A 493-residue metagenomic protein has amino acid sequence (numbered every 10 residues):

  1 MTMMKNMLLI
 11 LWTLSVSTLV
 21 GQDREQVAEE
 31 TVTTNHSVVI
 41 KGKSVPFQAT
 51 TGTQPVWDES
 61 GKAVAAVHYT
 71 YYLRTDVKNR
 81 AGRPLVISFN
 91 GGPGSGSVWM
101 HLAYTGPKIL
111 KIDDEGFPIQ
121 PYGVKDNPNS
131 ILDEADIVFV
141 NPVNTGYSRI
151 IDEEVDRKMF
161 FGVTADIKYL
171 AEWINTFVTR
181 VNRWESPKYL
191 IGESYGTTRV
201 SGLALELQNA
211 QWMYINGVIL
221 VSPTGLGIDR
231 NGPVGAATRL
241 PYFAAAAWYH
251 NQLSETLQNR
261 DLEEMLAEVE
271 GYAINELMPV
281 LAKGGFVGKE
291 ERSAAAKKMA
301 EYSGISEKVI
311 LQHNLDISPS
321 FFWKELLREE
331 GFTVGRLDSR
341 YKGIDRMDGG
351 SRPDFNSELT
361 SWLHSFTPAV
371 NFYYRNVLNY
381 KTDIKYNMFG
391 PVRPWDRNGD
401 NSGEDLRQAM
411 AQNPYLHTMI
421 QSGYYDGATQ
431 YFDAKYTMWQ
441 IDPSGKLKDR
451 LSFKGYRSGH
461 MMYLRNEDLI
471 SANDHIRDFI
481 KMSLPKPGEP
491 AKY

Functional and structural regions predicted by a protein language model:
G61-F161, W439: N-terminal cap/lid subdomain of alpha/beta-hydrolase-fold enzymes
P107-K111, A204, Q208-E301: A catalytic-pocket lid/entrance helix-loop region that shapes and gates access to the active site across common
K168-S186: Conserved acidic catalytic loop of the alpha/beta-hydrolase fold
R183-Y195: Alpha/beta-hydrolase fold nucleophile elbow
G192-L205: Glycine-rich nucleophile elbow surrounding the catalytic serine of serine-hydrolase chemistry
G284-T429: Alpha/beta-hydrolase fold catalytic core
L416, Q430-Q440: Short alpha-helix in the alpha/beta-hydrolase fold that links the catalytic acid
R457-D468: Catalytic histidine-centered segment of alpha/beta-hydrolase-like enzymes
